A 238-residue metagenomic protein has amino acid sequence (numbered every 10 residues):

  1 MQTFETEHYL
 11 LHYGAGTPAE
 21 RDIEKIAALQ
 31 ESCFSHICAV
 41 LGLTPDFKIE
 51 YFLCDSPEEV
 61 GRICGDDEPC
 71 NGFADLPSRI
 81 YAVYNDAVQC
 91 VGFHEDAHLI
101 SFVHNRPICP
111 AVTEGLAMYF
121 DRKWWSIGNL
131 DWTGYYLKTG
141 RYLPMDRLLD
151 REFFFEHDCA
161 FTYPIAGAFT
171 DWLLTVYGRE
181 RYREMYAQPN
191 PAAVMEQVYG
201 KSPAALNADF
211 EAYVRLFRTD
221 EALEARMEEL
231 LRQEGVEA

Functional and structural regions predicted by a protein language model:
M1-C109, P191-V198: Juxtacatalytic substrate-recognition/specificity segment
V60, G65-F73, I80-A87, V103-A238: Acidic/His/Gly-enriched intrinsically disordered linker/tail segments that often contain short helix/coil "MoRF-like"
